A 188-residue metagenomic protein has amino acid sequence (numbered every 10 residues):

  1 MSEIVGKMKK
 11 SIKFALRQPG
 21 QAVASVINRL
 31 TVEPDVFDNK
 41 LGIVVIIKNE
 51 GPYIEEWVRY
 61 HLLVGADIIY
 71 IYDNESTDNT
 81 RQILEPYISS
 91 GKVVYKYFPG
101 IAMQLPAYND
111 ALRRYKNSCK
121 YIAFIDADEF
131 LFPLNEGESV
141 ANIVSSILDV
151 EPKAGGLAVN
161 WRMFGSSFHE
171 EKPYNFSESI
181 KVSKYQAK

Functional and structural regions predicted by a protein language model:
S2-R59: N-proximal low-complexity "stem/linker" segments adjacent to membrane-targeting elements
S2-S25, P106-N109, P133-K188: Catalytic-site signature of metal-activated, phosphate-bearing donor transferases, centered on the GT-A/GT-A-like
R59-D67: Short, acidic, metal-binding catalytic loop of nucleotide-sugar glycosyltransferases
D73-P86, G100: A conserved acidic beta->alpha catalytic loop
N74, G100, D126-A127, N135: Short acidic donor-binding/metal-coordinating loop in glycosyltransferase active sites
I88-M103, K188: Conserved donor nucleotide-binding strand/loop of the catalytic core
N109-Y121: Active-site nucleotide-sugar/metal-binding loop of Leloir-type enzymes
C119-P133: Short beta-strand-to-loop acidic/aromatic patch adjacent to the donor-nucleotide binding site
